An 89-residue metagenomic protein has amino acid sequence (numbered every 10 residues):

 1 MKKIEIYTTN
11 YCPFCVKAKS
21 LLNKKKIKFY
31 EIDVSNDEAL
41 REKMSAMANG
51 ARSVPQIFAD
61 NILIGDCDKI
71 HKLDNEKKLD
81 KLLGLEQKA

Functional and structural regions predicted by a protein language model:
M1-Y30: Local sequence-structure signature of Cys/Sec-based thiol-disulfide redox active-site neighborhoods
N23-K28, A46-M47, H71-K72, K81: Non-catalytic interaction surface on structured domains
Y30-I32, I62: Structural signal for short hydrophobic segments within the conserved structured cores of catalytic domains across
V34-R52, L82-L85: Thioredoxin-like thiol-disulfide oxidoreductase module
N49-F58, D68: Structural micro-motif
A59-E86: Non-catalytic, surface beta->alpha helical segment in thiol-disulfide oxidoreductase systems
